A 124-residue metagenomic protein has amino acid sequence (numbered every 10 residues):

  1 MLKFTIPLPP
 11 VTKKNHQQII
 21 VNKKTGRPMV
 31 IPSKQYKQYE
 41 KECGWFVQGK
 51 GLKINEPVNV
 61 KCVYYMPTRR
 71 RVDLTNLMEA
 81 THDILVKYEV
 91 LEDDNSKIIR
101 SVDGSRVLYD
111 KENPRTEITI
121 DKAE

Functional and structural regions predicted by a protein language model:
M1-E124: Acidic, proline/glycine-enriched N-terminal capping motif
